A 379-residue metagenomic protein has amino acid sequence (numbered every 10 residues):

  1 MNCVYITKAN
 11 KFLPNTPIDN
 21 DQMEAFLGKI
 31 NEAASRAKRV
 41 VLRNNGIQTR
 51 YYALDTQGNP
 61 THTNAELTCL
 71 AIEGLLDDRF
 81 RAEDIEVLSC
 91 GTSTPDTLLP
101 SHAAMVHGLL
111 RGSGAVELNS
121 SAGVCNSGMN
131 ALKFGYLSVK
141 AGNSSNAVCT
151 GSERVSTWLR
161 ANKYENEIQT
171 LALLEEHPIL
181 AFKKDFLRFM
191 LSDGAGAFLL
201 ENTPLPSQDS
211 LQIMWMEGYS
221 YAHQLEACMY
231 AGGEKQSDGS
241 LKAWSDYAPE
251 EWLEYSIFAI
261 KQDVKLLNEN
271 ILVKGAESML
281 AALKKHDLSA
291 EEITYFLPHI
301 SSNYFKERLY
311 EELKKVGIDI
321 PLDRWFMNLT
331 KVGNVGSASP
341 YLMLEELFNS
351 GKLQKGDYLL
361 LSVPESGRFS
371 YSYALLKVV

Functional and structural regions predicted by a protein language model:
M1-N2, A82-E86, S113-V116, A141-A147 (+5 more regions): Short coil/turn connectors at secondary-structure junctions
M1-T61, H177-E269, P364, A374-V379: Condensing-enzyme catalytic core mediating Claisen C-C bond formation in acyl metabolism
T7-K8, A122, A147-E153, L200 (+1 more regions): Short beta-strand segments
I18, L99-S101, L132-K133, W158-Y164 (+2 more regions): Short acidic, glycine/serine/threonine-rich loops at helix termini
A65, C69, T94-D96, G108 (+4 more regions): Claisen-condensing/thiolase-fold acyl-transfer catalytic domains that form or cleave C-C bonds in fatty acid
E83-G91, A290-H299: Short glycine-rich phosphate-binding loop at a beta-alpha junction
N143-E165, Y221-Y230, N303: Acyl-CoA/ACP chain-elongation machinery
W158-A181: Short, flexible helix-coil linker/hinge segments at the edges of structured domains or between repeats
